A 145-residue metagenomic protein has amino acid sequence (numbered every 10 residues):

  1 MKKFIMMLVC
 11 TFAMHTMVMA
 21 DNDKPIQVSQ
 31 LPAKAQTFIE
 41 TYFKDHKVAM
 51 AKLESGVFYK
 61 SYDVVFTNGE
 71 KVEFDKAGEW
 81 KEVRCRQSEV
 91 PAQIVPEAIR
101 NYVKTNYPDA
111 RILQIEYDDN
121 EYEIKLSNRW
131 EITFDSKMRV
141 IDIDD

Functional and structural regions predicted by a protein language model:
M1-D23: Bacterial Sec-dependent N-terminal signal peptides
D21-D145: Interaction-mediating elements
